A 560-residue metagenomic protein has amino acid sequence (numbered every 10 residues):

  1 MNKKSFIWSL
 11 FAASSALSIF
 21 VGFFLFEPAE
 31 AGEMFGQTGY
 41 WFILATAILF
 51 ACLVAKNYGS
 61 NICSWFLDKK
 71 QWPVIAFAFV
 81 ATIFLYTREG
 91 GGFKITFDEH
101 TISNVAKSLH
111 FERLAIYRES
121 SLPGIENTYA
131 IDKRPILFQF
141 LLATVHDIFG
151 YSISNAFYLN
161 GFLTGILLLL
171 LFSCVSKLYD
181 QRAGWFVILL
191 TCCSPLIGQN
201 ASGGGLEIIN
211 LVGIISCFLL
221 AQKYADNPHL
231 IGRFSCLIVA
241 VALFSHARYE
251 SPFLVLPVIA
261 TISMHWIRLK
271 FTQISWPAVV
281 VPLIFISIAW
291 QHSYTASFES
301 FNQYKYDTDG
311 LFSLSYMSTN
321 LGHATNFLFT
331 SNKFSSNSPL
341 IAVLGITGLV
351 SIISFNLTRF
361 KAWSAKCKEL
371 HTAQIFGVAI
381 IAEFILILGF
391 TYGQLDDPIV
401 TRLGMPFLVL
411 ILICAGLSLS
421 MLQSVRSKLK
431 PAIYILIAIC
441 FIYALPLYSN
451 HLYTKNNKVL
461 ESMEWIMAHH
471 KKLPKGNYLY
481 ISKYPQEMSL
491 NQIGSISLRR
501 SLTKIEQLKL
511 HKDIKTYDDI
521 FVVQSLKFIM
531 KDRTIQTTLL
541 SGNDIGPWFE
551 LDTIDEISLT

Functional and structural regions predicted by a protein language model:
M1-L85, A278-V281, L370-A373: Start-transfer (signal-anchor) and selected internal transmembrane alpha helices of multi-pass inner/ER membrane
T38-W41, S103, E207-N210, A247-Y249 (+3 more regions): Hydrophobic/aromatic-rich transmembrane helices and adjacent perimembrane loops
L53-Y58, I166, L171, I262-M264 (+2 more regions): Hydrophobic, aromatic-rich transmembrane alpha-helices and their immediate juxtamembrane boundary segments
Q71-F79, F234-V239, L256-I259, A278-I286 (+4 more regions): Signature aromatic-anchored transmembrane alpha helix within multi-pass, membrane-resident enzymes that catalyze glycan
K177-Q181, C217-F234: Membrane-interface transmembrane helices that cradle and orient dolichyl/undecaprenyl
L196-I209: Short acidic/glycine- and proline-prone juxtamembrane loop motifs at membrane-interface regions of multi-pass membrane
S251, M264-R268, T272-I352, I381-I387: Membrane-lumen/periplasm interface segments of specific transmembrane helices in polyprenyl phosphate-linked
L436-E487: Membrane-embedded, lumen/periplasm-facing catalytic core of multi-pass transferases that use lipid-linked donors
